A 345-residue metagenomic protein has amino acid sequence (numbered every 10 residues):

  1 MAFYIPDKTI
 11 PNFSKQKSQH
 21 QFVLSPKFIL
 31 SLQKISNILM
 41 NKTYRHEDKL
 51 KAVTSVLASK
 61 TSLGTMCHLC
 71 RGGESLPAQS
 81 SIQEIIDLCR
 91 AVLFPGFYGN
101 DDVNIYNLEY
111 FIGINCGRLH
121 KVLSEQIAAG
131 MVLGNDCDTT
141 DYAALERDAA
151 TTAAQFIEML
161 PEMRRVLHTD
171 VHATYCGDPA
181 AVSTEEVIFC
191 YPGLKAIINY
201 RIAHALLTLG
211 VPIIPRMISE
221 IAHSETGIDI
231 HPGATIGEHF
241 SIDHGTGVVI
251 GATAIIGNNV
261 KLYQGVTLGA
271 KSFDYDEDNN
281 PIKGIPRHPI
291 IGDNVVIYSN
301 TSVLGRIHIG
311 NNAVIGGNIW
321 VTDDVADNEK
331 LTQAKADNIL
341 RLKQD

Functional and structural regions predicted by a protein language model:
A2-F13, L24-M217: Terminal amphipathic alpha-helical/low-complexity segments used for targeting or macromolecular assembly
Q16: Short coil/turn motifs at helix boundaries and re-entrant loops, enriched in small/polar and proline residues
A222-Q344: Structural signal for interior beta-strand "rungs" in well-ordered beta-sheet cores of soluble enzyme domains
